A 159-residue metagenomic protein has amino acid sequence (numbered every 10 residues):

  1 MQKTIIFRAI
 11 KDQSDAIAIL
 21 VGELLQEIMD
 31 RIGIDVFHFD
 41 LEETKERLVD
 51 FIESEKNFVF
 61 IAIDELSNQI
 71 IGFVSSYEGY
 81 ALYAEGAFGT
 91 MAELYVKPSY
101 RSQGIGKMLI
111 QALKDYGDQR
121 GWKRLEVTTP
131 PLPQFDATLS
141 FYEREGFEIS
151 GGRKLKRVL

Functional and structural regions predicted by a protein language model:
T4-L20: A short beta-loop-alpha structural element at the N-terminal edge of CoA-dependent acyl/N-acetyltransferase catalytic
G22-L48: Conserved GNAT-fold acetyl-CoA-binding loop/helix
V49-I61, T90: A short helix-loop-beta-strand connector motif used in the catalytic cores of GNAT acetyltransferases and, in some
I61, Q69-E78, T90, Y95: Conserved beta-strand in the GNAT
A84, K97-M108, R120, P133-D136: Conserved glycine-rich acetyl-CoA-binding loop
K97, M108-R124, E148: Conserved acyl-CoA
R101, R124-T138, L159: Conserved beta-strand-loop-alpha-helix junction that forms the acyl-donor binding cleft
K107, P131-G151: Conserved active-site alpha-helix within GNAT-family acetyltransferase domains
